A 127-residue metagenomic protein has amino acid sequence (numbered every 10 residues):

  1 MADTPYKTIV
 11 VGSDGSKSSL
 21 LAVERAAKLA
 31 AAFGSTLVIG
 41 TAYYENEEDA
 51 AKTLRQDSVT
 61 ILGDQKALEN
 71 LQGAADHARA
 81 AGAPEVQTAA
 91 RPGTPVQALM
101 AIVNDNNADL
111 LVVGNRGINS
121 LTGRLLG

Functional and structural regions predicted by a protein language model:
M1-T4, D76-L111: Structural beta-alpha unit
A2-D57, A81, V86-Q87: Small/aliphatic-rich secondary-structure junction motif
S19, A67, L126-G127: Short, conserved glycine- and acidic-residue-centered signature motifs in active-site or ligand-binding loops
A22-R25, G73, A98: Well-ordered alpha-helical segments embedded in enzymatic catalytic cores
E47, P95-A98, S120: Generic structural signal for helix capping and beta-alpha/helix-loop junctions
L54-V59, N104-N106: Short, hinge-like loop/turn segments at secondary-structure boundaries
Q56-E69: A short acidic, glycine-rich active-site loop that binds or catalyzes chemistry on phosphate/adenosine moieties
L110-G127: Glycine-rich, Arg-bearing micro-motifs that act as flexible, cationic patches
